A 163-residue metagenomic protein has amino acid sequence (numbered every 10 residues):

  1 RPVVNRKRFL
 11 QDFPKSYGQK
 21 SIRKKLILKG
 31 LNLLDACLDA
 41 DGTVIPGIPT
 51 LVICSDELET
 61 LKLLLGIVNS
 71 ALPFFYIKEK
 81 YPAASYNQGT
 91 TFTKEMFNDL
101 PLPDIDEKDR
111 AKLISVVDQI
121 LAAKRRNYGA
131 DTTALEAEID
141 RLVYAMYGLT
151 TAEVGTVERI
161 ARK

Functional and structural regions predicted by a protein language model:
R1-A111: Polybasic, glycine- and aromatic-enriched phosphate-binding surface used to engage nucleic acids
L102-K163: Non-catalytic DNA-recognition/assembly elements of restriction-modification systems
